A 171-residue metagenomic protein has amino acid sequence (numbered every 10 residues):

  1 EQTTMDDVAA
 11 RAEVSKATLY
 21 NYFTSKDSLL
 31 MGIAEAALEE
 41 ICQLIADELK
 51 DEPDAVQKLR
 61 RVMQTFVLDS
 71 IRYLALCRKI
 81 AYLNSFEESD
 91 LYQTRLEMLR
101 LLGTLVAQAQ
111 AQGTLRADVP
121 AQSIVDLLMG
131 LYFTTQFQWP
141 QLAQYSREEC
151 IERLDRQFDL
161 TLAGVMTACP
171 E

Functional and structural regions predicted by a protein language model:
E1-Q2, E13, N21-A46, R60 (+1 more regions): An amphipathic alpha-helix adjacent to DNA-recognition modules
D7-R11, L19: Append "Primarily bacterial transcriptional regulators
S15, S25-K26, D54, P120: Short coil/turn motifs that cap or connect alpha-helices
L30, A34, L38, E88-L99 (+3 more regions): Amphipathic, non-transmembrane alpha-helical scaffold segments
G32, Q43-R72, A121-L128: Hydrophobic alpha-helical connector segments
R61, L68, R100, T104-Q112 (+2 more regions): C-terminal peripheral helix-coil segments that are non-catalytic and often amphipathic
V67-T104, Q122-S123: Short secondary-structure transition hinges
